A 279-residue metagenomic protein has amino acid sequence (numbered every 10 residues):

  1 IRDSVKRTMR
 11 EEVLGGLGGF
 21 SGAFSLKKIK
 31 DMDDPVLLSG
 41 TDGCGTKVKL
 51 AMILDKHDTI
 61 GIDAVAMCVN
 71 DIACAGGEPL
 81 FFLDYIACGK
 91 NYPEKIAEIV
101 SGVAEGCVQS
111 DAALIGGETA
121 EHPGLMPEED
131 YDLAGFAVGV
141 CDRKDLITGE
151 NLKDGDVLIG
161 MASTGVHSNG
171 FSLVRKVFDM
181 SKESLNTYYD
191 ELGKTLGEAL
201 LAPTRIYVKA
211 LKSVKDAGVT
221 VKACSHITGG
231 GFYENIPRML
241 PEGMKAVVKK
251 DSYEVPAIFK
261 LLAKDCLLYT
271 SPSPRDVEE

Functional and structural regions predicted by a protein language model:
I1-C74, D111, P123: N-terminal glycine-rich phosphate/pyrophosphate-binding loops that anchor nucleotide-derived ligands and cofactors
E12-V13, F24-I29, N70-D71, A104-E105 (+4 more regions): A generic local secondary-structure boundary/capping motif
L38-G40, F81-F82, A113-G117, A137 (+2 more regions): General beta-strand structural signal in soluble alpha/beta enzymes
I53-D132: A glycine-rich phosphate/pyrophosphate-binding beta-strand-loop-alpha-helix module
N91, G165-L173, V177-S271: Active-site-proximal betaalpha loop/short-helix elements that scaffold phosphoryl/nucleotidyl transfer chemistry
P127, F136-T187: Phosphate/diphosphate-binding glycine-rich loops and adjacent basic-rich segments that engage nucleotide
Y269-E279: Single conserved hydrophobic/aromatic residue that forms the stacking wall/gate of nucleotide- or nucleobase-binding
